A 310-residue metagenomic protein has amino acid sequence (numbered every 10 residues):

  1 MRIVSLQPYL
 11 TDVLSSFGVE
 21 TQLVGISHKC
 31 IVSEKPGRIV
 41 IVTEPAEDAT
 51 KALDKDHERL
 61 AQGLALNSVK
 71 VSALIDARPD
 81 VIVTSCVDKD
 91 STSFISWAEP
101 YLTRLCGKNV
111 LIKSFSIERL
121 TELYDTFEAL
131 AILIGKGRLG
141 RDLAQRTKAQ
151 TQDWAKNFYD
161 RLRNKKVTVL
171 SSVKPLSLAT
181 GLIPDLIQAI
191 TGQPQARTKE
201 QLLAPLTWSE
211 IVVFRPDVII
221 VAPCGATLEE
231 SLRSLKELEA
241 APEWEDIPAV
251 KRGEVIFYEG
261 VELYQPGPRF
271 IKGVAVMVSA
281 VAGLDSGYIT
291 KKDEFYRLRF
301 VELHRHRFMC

Functional and structural regions predicted by a protein language model:
M1-C310: N-terminal ligand-binding lobe of clamshell/alpha-beta domains
